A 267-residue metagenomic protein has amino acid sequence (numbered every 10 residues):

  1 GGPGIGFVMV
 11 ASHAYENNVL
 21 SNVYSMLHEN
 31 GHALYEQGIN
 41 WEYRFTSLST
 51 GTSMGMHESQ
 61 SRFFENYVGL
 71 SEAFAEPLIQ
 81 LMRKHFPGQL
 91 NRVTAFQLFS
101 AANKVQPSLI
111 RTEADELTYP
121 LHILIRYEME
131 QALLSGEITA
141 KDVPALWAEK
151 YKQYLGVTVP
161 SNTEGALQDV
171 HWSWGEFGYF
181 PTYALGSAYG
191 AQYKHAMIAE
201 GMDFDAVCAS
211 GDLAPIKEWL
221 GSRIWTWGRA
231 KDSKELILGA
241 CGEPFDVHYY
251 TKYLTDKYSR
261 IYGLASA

Functional and structural regions predicted by a protein language model:
G1-F7: Catalytic zinc-binding patch centered on the HExxH motif and its immediate surroundings that defines zinc-dependent
A11-S25: Short pre-active-site segment immediately N-terminal to the catalytic Zn-binding motif
S21-N40, E58-R62: Active-site recognition of the HExxH zinc-binding catalytic motif
M54-V68: An active-site-proximal "capping" alpha-helix that borders the catalytic cofactor pocket
E58-R62, I123, Y127, Q131 (+5 more regions): Feature representing long, continuous alpha-helical segments
L70-W174: Long, amphipathic alpha-helical stalk/connector segments used for oligomerization, subunit docking, or mechanical
G175-H195, V247: C-terminal substrate/ligand-recognition segments
A196-A267: Basic, alpha-helical terminal appendages of large translation-related enzymes
